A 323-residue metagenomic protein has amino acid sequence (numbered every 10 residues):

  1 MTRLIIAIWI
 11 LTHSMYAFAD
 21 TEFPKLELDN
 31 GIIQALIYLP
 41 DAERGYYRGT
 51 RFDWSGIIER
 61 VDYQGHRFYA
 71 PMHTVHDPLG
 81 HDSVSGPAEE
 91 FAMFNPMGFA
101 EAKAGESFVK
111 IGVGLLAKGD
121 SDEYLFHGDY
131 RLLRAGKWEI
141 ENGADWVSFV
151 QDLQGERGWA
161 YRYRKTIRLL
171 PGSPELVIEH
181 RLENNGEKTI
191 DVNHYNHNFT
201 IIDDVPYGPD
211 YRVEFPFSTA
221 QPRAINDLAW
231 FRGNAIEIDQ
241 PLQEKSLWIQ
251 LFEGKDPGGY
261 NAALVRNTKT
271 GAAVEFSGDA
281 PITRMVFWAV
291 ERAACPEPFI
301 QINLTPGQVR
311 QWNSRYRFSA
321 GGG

Functional and structural regions predicted by a protein language model:
M1-I8: Sec-dependent signal peptide recognition, specifically the positively charged N-region followed immediately by
H13-S14: N-terminal signal peptide c-region/cleavage motif recognized by signal peptidases
A19-V177, K188-N193, H197-G323: Surface-exposed acidic/polar loop and edge beta-strand patches at domain peripheries
R181-G186: Asparagine-centered strand-capping/turn motif at beta-strand->loop junctions
